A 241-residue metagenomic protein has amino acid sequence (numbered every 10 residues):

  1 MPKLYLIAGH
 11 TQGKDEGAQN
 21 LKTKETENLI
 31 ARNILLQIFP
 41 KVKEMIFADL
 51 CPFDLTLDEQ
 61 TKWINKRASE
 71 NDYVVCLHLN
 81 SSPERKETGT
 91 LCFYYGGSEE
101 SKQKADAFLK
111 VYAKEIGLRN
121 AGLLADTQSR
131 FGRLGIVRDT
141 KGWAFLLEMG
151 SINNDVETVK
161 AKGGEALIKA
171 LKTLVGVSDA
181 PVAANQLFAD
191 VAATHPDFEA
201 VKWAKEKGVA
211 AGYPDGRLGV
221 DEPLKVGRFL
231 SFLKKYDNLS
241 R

Functional and structural regions predicted by a protein language model:
M1-K62, V209-A211: Active-site histidine-acidic residue metal-binding/catalytic motifs, centered on HxH/HExxH-like signatures
L4-G17, R67, Y73-L79, P83 (+1 more regions): Active-site-adjacent mobile loop/cap segments within catalytic or ligand-binding domains
L6, K41-I46, C76-H78, K86 (+5 more regions): Polar, enzyme-active/binding microenvironments
T11-T26, S81-E115: A short, glycine/acidic-enriched catalytic loop
N20-L29, D49-D54, L91-E99, I152-A161 (+2 more regions): Second-shell loop/turn segments in exported
N33-Q37, K41, E100-G117, D155-V182: Long, well-ordered alpha-helical scaffolding segments within enzyme catalytic domains, especially pronounced
C51-E59, I116-D139: Short catalytic/ligand-gating loop segments at beta-alpha or beta-beta junctions within enzyme catalytic domains
A183-L187, H195-R241: Short, solvent-exposed alpha-helical surface patches in non-cytosolic proteins
